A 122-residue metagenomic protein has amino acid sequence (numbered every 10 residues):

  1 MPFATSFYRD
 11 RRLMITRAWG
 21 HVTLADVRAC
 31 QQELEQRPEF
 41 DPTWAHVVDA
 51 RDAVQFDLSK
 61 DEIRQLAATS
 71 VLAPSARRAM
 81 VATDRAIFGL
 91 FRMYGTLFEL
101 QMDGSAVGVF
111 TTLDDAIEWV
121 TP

Functional and structural regions predicted by a protein language model:
M1-P122: Amphipathic, Lys/Arg-enriched alpha-helical "gate/interface" segment within cytosolic domains that mediates
